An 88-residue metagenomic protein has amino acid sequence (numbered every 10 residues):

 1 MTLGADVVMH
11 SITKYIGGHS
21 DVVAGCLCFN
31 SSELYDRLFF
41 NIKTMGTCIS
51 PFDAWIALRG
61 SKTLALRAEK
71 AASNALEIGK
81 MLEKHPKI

Functional and structural regions predicted by a protein language model:
M1-H85: Conserved PLP-enzyme active-site core in the AAT-like
